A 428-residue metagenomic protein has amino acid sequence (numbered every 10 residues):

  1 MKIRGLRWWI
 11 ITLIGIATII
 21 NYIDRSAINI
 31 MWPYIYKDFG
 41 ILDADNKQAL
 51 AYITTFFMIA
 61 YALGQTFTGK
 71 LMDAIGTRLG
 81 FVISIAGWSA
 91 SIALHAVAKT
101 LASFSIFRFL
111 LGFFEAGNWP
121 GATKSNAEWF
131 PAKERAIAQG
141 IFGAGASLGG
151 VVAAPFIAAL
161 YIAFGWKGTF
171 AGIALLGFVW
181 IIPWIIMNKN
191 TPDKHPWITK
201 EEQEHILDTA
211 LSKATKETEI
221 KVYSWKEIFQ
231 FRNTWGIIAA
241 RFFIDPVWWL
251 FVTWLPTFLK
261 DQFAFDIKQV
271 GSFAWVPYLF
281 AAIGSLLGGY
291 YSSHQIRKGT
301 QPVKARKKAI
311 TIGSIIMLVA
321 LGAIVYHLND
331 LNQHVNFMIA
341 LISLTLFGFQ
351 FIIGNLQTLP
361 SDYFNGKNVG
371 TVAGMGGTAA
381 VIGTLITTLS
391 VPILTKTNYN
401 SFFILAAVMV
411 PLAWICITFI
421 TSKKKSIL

Functional and structural regions predicted by a protein language model:
W9-D43, F251-P256: Extracytoplasmic
I28-I30, F229-L286, Q350-I353, Q357: Extracytoplasmic gate region of multi-pass secondary transporters
N29-L63: Extracellular/periplasmic helix-loop-helix junction of adjacent transmembrane segments in MFS-like secondary
G40, G76, V97-S103, F114 (+4 more regions): Helix-breaking motifs and short loop linkers at transmembrane-helix boundaries and internal kinks in secondary membrane
Y52-K70, W275-G288: Central cavity-lining transmembrane alpha-helices of secondary-active solute carriers, predominantly the Major
L63-A102: Conserved MFS/SLC helix-loop-helix module at the cytosolic interface between two early adjacent transmembrane helices
F107-S147: Cytoplasmic helix-loop-helix junction between adjacent transmembrane helices in 12-TM secondary transporters
V303-N355: C-terminal transmembrane helical hairpin of 12-TM major facilitator-type secondary transporters
